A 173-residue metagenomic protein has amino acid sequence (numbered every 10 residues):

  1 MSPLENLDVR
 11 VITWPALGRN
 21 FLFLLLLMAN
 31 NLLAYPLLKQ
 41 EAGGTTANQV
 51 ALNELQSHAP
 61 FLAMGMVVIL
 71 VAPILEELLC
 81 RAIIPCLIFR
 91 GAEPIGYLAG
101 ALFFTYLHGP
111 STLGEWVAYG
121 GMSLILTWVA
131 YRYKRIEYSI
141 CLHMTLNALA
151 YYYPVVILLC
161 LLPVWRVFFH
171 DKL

Functional and structural regions predicted by a protein language model:
M1-F21, E41-G44, I84, K134-E137: Membrane-helix interface linkers and caps
E5-T13, L52-P60, F89-G91, W116 (+1 more regions): Helix-boundary and loop/linker segments of multi-pass membrane transporters
N20, M28-N31, F61-L173: Transmembrane helix-loop-helix hairpins at the membrane interface of multi-pass integral membrane proteins
M28-Q40: Alpha-helical transmembrane segments of multi-pass membrane proteins
K39-H58: Membrane-interface interhelical connector segments
